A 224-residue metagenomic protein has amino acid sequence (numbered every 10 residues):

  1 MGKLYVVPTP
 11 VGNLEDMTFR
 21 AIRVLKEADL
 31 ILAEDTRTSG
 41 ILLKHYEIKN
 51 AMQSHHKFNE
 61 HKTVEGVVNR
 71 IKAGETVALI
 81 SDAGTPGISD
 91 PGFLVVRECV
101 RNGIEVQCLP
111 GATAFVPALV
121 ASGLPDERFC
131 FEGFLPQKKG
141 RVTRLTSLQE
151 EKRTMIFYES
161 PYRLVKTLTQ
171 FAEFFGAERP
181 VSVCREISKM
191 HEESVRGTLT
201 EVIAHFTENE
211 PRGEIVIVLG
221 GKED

Functional and structural regions predicted by a protein language model:
M1-K57: Glycine-rich, flexible N-terminal cofactor/catalytic loop recognition
K3-L4, A73-A78, T154: Loop/turn-to-beta-strand initiation segments
L25-I31, G103-V106, T154-M155: Short active-site oxyanion
S54-H61, F134-P136: Conserved helicase motor
H56, V64-T113: Glycine/small-residue-rich loop that forms an oxyanion/phosphate-binding "nest" at active or ligand-binding sites
L94-E151: Class I SAM-dependent methyltransferase SAM-binding "motif I" and its flanking Rossmann-like core
T154, Y158-D224: A contiguous loop/helix-start segment that scaffolds small-molecule binding in enzyme catalytic cores
